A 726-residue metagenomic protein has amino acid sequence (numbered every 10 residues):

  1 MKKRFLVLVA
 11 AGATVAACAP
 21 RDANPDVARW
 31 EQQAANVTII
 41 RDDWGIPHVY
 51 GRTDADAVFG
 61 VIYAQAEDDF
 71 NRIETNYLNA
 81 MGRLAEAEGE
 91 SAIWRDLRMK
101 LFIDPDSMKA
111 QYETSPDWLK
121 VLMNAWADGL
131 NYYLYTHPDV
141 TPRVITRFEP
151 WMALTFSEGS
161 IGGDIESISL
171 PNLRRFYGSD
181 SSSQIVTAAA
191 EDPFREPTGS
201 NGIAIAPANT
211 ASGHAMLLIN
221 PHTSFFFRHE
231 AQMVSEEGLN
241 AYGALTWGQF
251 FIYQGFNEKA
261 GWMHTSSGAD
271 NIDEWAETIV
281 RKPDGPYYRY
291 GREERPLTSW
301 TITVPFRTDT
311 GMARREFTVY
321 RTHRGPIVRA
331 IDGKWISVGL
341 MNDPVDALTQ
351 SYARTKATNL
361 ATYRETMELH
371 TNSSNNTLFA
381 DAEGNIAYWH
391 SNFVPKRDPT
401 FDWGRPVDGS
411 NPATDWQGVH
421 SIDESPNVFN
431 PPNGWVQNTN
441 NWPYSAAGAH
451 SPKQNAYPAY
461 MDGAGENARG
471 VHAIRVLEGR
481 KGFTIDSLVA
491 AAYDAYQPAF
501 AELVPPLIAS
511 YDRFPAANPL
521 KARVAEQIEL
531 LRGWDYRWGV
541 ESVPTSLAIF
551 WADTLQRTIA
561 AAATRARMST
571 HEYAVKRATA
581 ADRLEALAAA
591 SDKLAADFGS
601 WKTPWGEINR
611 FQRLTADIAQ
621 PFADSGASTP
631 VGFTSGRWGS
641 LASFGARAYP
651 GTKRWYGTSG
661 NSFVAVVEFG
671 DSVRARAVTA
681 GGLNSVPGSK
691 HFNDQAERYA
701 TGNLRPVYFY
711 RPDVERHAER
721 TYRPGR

Functional and structural regions predicted by a protein language model:
V7-A16: Bacterial N-terminal signal peptides
C18-P20: N-terminal Sec signal peptide cleavage junction
N24-R228, E236-L239, G243-F251, D553-T558 (+1 more regions): Substrate-recognition/specificity elements adjacent to catalytic centers across diverse enzyme folds
A57-G60, D106-V121, L348-R354, A456-A464 (+2 more regions): Second-shell loop/turn segments in exported
G238-Q249, G255-K259, H264-V407: Glycine- and hydrophobic-rich flexible loops that cap the catalytic core of alpha/beta enzyme folds
N372-R480, W538, L555-Q556: Hydrophobic alpha-helical segments
H450-L520, R610-R726: Terminal end segments
F550-S628: Charged, long alpha-helical assembly modules
